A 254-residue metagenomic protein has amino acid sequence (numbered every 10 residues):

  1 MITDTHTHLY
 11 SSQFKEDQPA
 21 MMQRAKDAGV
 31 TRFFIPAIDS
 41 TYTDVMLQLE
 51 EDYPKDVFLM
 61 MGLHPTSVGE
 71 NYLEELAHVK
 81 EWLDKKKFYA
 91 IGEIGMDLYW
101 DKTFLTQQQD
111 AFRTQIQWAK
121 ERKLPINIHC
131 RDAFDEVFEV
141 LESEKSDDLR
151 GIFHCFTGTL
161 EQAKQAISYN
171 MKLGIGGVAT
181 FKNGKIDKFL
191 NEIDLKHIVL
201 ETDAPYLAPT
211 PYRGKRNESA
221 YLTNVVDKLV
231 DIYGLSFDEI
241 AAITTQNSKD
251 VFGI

Functional and structural regions predicted by a protein language model:
M1-I254: Mid-domain alpha/beta scaffold segments of enzyme catalytic cores
